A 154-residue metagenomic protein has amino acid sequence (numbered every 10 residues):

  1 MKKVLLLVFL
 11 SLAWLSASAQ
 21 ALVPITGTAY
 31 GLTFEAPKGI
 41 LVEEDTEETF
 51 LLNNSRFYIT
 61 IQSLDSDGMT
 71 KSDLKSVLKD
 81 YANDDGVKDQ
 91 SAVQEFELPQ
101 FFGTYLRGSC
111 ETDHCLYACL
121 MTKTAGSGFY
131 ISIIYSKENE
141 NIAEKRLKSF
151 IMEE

Functional and structural regions predicted by a protein language model:
V4-A19: Sec-dependent N-terminal signal peptides
A19-T26: Cleaved targeting-peptide boundary
Q20, G31, K38-I40, S127-E154: Surface-exposed amphipathic alpha-helical segments
P24, K38-D45, N83-P99, E153: Short secondary-structure junctions
Y30-K75: Secretory pathway targeting signatures of secreted, lumenal, and periplasmic proteins
E35, G39, N54-R56, P99-F101 (+1 more regions): Short, solvent-exposed coil/turn segments at beta-strand boundaries
E44-E47, T112-C119, Y130, I142-K145: Short, surface-exposed coil-to-beta transition loops
K79-G126: Signature of long, low-cysteine stretches enriched in small and polar/charged residues
